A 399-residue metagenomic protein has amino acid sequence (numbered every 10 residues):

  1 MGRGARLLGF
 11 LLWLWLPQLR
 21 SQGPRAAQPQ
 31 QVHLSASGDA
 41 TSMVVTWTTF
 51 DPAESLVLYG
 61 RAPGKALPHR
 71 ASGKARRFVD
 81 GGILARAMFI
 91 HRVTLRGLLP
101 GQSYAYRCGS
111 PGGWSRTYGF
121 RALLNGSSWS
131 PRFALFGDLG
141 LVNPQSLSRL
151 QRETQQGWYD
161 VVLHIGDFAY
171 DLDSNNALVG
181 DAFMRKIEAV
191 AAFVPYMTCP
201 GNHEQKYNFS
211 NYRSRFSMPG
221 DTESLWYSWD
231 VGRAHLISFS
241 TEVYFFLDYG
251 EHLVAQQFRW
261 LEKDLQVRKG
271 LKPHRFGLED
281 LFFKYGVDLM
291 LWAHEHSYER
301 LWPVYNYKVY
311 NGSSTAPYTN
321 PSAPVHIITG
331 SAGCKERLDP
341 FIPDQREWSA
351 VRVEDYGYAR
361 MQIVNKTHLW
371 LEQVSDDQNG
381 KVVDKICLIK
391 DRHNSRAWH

Functional and structural regions predicted by a protein language model:
M1-G4, A397-H399: A positional/structural detector of protein chain ends, strongest at the extreme C-terminus and weakly at the extreme
G2-R3, L11-Q31: N-terminal signal peptide
Q22-D339, S349-R352, R360-H399: Metal-dependent phosphoester/phosphodiester hydrolase catalytic core
D355: Substrate-binding and catalytic surfaces of secreted/luminal carbohydrate-active proteins
